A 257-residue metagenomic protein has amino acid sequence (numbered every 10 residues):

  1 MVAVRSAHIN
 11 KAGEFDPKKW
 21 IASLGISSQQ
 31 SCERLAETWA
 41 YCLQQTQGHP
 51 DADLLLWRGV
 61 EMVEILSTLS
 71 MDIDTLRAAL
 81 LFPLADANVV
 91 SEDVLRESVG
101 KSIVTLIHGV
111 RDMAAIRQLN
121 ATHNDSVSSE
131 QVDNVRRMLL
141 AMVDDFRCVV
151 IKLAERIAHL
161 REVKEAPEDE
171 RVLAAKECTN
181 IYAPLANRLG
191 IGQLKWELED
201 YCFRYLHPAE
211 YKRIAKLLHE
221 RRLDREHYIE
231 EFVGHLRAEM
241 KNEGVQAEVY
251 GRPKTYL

Functional and structural regions predicted by a protein language model:
M1-L257: Active-site helical microenvironments for divalent-metal-assisted chemistry
